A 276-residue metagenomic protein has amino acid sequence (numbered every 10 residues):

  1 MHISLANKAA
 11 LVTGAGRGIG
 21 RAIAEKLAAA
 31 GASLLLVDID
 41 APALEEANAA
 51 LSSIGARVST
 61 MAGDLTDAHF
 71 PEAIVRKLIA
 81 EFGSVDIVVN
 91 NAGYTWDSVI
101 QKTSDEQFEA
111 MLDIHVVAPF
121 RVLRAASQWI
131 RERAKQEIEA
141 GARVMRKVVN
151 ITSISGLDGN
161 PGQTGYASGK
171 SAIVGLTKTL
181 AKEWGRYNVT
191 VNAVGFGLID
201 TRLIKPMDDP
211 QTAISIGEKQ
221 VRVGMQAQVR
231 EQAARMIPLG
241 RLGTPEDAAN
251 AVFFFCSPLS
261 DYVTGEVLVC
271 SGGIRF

Functional and structural regions predicted by a protein language model:
I3-L34: Canonical Rossmann dinucleotide-binding motif of NAD(H)/NADP(H)-dependent dehydrogenases/reductases, specifically
S4, D158, R235, A251-F253 (+1 more regions): Short C-terminal tail/terminal secondary-structure segment of NAD(P)H-dependent dehydrogenase/reductase domains
V99-I100, S104-L112, A233: Substrate-binding pocket helix/loop in short-chain dehydrogenase/reductase
L123, G169, T177: Active-site helix of classical SDR
Q128, K182-E183, D261: Alpha-helical segment proximal to the catalytic Tyr-Lys
S153: Residue(s) in the substrate-gating loop at a strand-loop-helix junction that position the organic substrate next
G185, T190, V263-G265: Short, small/polar-rich loop/turn modules that mediate ligand/substrate recognition or access, typified
